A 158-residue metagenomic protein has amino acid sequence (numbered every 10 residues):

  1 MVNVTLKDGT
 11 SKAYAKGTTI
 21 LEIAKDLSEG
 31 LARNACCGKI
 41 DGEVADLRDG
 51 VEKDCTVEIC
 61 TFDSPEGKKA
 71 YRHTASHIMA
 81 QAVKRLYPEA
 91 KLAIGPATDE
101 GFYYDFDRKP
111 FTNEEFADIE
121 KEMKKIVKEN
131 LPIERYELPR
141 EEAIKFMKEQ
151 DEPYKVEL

Functional and structural regions predicted by a protein language model:
K7-D8, I40-G42, D107: Short strand-turn-strand beta-turns centered on an Asx-Gly dipeptide
D8-T18: Short, contiguous acidic and Ser/Thr-rich linear segments
T18-G30: Short amphipathic, charge-patterned alpha-helical segments
A24, K69-L86: Active/ligand-binding-proximal structured segments within catalytic/core domains that scaffold catalytic residues
A35-D49: Short acidic beta-strand-loop surface patches of small beta-rich interaction domains
K53-V57: Loop/turn positions that initiate beta-strands
P96-Y103: Short, conserved phosphate-binding/catalytic loop or strand-edge motifs used in phosphoryl-/nucleotidyl-transfer
T98, R108-L158: Non-catalytic interaction/regulatory segments
